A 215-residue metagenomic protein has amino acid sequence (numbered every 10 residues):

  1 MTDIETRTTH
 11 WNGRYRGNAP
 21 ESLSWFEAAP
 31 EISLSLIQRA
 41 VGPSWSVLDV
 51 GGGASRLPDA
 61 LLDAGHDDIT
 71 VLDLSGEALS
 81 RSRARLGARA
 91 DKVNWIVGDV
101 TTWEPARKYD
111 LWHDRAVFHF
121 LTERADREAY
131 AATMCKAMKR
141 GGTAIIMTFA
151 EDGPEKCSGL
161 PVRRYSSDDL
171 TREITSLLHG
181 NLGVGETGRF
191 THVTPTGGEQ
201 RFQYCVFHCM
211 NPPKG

Functional and structural regions predicted by a protein language model:
M1-R107, L121-K136, T143-G215: Class I (Rossmann-like) S-adenosyl-L-methionine-dependent methyltransferase catalytic domain, capturing the SAM-binding
D110: Conserved acidic residues
H113: A conserved beta-strand element that flanks and buttresses the S-adenosyl-L-methionine
A116-F120: Short catalytic micro-motifs in class I SAM-dependent methyltransferases
